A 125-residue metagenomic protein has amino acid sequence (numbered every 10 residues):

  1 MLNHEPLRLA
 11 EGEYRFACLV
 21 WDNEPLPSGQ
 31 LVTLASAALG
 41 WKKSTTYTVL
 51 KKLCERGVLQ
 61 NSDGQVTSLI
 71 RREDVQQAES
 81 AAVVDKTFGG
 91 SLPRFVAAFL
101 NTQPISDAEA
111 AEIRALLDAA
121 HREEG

Functional and structural regions predicted by a protein language model:
L7-G12, G64-A82: Short, cationic-aromatic polyanion-contact patches
L9-G12, P25, G89: Short helix-coil-helix linker/hinge
Y14-L19: Pre-recognition alpha-helix immediately N-terminal to the DNA-recognition helix within helix-turn-helix or winged-helix
V20-E24: Short helix-to-turn junction characteristic of helix-turn-helix DNA-binding domains, especially the helix
L26-A35: Short acidic, hydrophobic short linear motifs in intrinsically disordered regions
Y47-K51: Short, hydrophobic-biased segments on the C-terminal half of alpha helices that form "recognition helices"
C54-G64: A short, conserved structural fragment
A78-E124: Amphipathic alpha-helical dimerization/coiled-coil segments that flank or bridge DNA-binding/regulatory modules
